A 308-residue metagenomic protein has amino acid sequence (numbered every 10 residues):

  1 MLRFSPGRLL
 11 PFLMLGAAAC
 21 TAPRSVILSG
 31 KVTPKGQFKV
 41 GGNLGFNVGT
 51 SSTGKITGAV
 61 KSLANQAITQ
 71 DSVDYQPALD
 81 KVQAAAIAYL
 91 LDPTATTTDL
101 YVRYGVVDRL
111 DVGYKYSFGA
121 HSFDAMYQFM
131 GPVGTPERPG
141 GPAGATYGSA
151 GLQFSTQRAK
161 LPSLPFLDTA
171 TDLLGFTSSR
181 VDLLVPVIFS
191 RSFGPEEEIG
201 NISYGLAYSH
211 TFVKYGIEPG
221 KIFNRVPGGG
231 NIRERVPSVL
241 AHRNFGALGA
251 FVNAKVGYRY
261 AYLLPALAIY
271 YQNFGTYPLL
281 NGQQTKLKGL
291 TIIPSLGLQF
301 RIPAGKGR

Functional and structural regions predicted by a protein language model:
M1-L10: Bacterial N-terminal signal peptides that target proteins for export
R8-L9, P93-T94, F245, L298: Short hydrophobic/aromatic segments of transmembrane alpha-helices and their interfaces
A17-A19: C-terminal motif of bacterial Sec signal peptides marking the signal peptidase cleavage site
T21-A150, S155, A250, G289-I293: Transmembrane beta-barrel domains of Gram-negative outer membranes and organellar outer membranes
N43-Q83, L164-R308: Outer-membrane beta-barrel transmembrane domain signature
G119, S155-Q157, A207-V213: Short, catalytically relevant binding-site loops at active-site mouths
P136-D172, F176, R180: Alpha-helical transmembrane segments and their immediate juxtamembrane flanks in integral membrane proteins
